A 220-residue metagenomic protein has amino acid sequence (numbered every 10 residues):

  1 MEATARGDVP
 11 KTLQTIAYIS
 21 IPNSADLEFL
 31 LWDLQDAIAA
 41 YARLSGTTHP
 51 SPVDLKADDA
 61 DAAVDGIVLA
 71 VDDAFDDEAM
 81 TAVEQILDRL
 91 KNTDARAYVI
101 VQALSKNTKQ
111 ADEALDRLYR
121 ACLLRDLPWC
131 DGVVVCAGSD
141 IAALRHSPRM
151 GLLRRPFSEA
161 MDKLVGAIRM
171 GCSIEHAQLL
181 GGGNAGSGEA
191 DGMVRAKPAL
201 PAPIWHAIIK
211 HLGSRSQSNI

Functional and structural regions predicted by a protein language model:
M1-Q14, T81-Q85: Short N-terminal or domain-adjacent regulatory/targeting segments
V9-S20, P50, D65-V68, D94-I100 (+1 more regions): Hydrophobic beta-strand segments of well-ordered beta-sheets in folded domains
T12-T47: Short, charged N-terminal beta->alpha structural module
Y41-A60: A short beta-strand-loop structural module common to alpha/beta enzyme folds
K56-D126: Helix-loop-strand module that forms the ligand-binding subsite of alpha/beta enzymes
Q110-I174: Active-site/pore-lining binding-face segments in mid-to-C-terminal subdomains
P156-I220: C-terminal and late-domain segments of enzyme folds
